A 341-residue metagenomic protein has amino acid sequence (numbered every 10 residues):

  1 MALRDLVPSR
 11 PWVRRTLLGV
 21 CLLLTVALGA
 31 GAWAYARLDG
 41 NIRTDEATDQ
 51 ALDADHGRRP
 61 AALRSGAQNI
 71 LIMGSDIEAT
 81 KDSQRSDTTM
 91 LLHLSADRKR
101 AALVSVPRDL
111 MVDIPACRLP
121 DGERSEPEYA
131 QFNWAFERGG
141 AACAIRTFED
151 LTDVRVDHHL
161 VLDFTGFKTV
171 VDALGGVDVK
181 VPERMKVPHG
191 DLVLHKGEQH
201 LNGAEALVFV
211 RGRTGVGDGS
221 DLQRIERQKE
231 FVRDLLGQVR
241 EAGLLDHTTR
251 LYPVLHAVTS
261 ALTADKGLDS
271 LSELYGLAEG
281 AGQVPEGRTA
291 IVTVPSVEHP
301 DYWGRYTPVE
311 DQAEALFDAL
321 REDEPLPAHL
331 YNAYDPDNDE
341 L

Functional and structural regions predicted by a protein language model:
A2-L341: Non-catalytic, solvent-exposed segments at the cell envelope interface
